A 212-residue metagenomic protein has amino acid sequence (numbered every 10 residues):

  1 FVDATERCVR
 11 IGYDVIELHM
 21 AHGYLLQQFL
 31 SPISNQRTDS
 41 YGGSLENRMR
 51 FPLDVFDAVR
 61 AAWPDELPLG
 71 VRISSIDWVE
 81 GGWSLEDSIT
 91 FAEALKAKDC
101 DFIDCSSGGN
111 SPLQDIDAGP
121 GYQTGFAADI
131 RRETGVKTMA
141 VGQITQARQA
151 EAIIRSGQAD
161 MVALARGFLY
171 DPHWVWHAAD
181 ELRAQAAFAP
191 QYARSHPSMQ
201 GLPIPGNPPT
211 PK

Functional and structural regions predicted by a protein language model:
F1-K212: Flavin-dependent oxidoreductase catalytic cores
